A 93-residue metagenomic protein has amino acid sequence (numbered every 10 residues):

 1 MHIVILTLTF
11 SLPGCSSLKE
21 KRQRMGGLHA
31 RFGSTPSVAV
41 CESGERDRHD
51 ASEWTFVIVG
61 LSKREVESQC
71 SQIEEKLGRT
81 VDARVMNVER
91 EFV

Functional and structural regions predicted by a protein language model:
M1-I3, V93: Absolute protein N-terminus
I3, C41-L61: Short, charge-patterned binding micro-sites
I3-P13, L18: Short glycine-/aliphatic-rich beta-strand segments at the starts of folded cytosolic domains
V4-L8, W54, M86-V88: Hydrophobic residues positioned within well-ordered beta-strands of beta-sheet architectures
K21: C-terminal binding/interaction regions
G26-A30, S71: Solvent-exposed alpha-helix faces
R31-A39, G78-R84: Short secondary-structure junctions
V59-V93: C-terminal structural segments of small proteins and small subunits
